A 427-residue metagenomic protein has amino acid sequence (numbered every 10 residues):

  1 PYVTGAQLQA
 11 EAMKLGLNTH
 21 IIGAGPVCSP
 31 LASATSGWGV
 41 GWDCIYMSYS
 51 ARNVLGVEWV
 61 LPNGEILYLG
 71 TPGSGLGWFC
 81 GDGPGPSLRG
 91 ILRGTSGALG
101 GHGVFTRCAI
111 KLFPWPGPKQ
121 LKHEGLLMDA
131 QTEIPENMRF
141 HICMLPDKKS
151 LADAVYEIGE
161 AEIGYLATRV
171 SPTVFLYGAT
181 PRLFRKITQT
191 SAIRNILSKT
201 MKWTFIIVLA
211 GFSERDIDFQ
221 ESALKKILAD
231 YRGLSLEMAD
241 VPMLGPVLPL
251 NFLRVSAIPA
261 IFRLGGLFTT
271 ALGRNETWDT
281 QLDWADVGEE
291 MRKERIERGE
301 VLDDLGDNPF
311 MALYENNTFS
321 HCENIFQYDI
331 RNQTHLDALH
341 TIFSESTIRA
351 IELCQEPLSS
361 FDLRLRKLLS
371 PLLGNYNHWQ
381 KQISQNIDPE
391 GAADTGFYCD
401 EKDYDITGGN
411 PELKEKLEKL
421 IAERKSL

Functional and structural regions predicted by a protein language model:
Y2: Extended, alpha-helix-rich binding/interface surfaces that flank or overlap catalytic cores and mediate recognition
G5-D147: FAD-binding subdomain of flavoenzyme oxidoreductases
Q7, K149-V155, S213-A223, T280 (+1 more regions): Short, conserved charged micro-motifs
E11-N18, V60, G94-H102, C108-L112 (+5 more regions): Change "in soluble alpha/beta enzymes" to "in soluble alpha/beta proteins
W42-S50, Q189, I193, P389: Acidic, His- and aromatic-enriched active-site or binding-groove loops in soluble protein domains that engage sugars
R93, A109, Q120-M128, P135-P146 (+1 more regions): C-terminal cap/substrate-recognition region of VAO/PCMH-type FAD-linked oxidoreductases
I142-S150, I206-R215, A271-D279, N324-I330: Short beta-strand-to-loop capping motifs
S198-T200, A223-L427: Conserved glycine-rich FAD pyrophosphate-binding loop
